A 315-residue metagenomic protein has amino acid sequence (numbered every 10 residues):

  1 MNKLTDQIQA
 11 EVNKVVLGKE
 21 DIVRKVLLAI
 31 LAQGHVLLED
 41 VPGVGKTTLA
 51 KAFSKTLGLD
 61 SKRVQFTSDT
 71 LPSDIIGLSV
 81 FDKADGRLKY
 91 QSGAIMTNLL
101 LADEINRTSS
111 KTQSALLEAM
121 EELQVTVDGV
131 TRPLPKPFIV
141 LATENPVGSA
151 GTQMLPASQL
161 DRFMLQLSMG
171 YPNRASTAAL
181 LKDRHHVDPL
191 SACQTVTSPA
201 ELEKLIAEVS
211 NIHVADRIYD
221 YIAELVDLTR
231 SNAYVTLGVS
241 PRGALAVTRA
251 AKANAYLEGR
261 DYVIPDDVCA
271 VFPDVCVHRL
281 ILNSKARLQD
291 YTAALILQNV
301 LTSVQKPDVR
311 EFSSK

Functional and structural regions predicted by a protein language model:
N2-V44: Pre-Walker A (pre-P-loop) alpha-helix and adjacent loop at the N terminus of AAA/AAA+ ATPase modules, a conserved
K25-L28, F81-L101: Conserved alpha-helical scaffold flanking the Walker A/P-loop in AAA+ ATPase domains
I30-T67: Walker A/P-loop
D40, D103-E104, A115: Walker B catalytic acidic pair
V41, I75, T143: P-loop (Walker A) phosphate-binding loop of NTP-binding proteins
T56-A84: AAA+/P-loop NTPase substrate/partner-engagement loops
D82-R87, T108, T112, M120-I212 (+1 more regions): Canonical AAA+ ATPase core
S231-K315: C-terminal engagement/docking regions of AAA+ P-loop ATPases
